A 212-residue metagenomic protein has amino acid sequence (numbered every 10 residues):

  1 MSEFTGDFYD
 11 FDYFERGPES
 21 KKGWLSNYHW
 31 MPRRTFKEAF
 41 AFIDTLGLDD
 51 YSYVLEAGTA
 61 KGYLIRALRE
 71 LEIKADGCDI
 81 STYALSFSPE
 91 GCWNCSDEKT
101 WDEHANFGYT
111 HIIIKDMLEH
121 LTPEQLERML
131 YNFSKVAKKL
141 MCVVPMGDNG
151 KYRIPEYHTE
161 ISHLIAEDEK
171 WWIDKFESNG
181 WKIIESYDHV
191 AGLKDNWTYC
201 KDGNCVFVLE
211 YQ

Functional and structural regions predicted by a protein language model:
M1-I113, E124-Y131, G147, T159-W171 (+1 more regions): Conserved N-terminal segment of class I S-adenosyl-L-methionine
I73, K138, W181: Short phosphate-binding/catalytic loops that engage adenosine nucleotides
K115-H120: Short catalytic micro-motifs in class I SAM-dependent methyltransferases
L121, N149-Y152: Short, solvent-exposed loop/turn segments at secondary-structure junctions
N132-V136: Conserved helix-to-beta-strand junction in the class I
A137-G147: Conserved beta-strand signature within the Rossmann-like core of class I S-adenosyl-L-methionine
R153-T159: Short glycine/proline- and charge-enriched loop/turn segments that cap or connect secondary-structure elements
F176-E177: Amphipathic alpha-helical segments
